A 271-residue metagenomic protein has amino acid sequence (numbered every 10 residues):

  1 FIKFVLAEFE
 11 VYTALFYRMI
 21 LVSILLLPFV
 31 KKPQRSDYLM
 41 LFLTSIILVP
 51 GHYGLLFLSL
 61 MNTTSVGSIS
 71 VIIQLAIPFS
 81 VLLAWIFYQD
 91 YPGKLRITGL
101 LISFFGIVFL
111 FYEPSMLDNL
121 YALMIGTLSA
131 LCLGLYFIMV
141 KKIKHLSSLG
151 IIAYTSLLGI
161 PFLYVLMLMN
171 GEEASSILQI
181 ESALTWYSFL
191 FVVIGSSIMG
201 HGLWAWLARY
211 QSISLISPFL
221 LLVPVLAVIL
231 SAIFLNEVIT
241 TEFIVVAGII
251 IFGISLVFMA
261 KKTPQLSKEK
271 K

Functional and structural regions predicted by a protein language model:
A7-Y12, F16, Q34-L39, Y112-C132 (+2 more regions): Juxtamembrane helix-entry segments on the extracytoplasmic side of multipass membrane proteins
L15-M19, T185, L221-K271: C-terminal-most transmembrane helix of multi-pass membrane proteins
F16-Y17, I69-L75, M139-P161, I194-I233: Helix-helix packing/entry segments at the starts of transmembrane helices
V22-F29, S80-V81, I86, L117-S175 (+2 more regions): Transmembrane alpha-helical segments that form core, pore/gating elements of small-molecule transporters/exporters
L25-K32, A76-T98, V225-I244: C-terminal transmembrane-helix exit sites in multi-pass transporters
L26, T44, P92-Y112, L131 (+3 more regions): Hydrophobic transmembrane alpha-helices of multi-pass small-molecule transport proteins
L27-I73, V81, F109, V193-Q211: Specific transmembrane alpha-helical segments of multi-pass solute transporters/efflux pumps, especially DMT/EamA
I46-P50, G54, I77-L82, V108 (+6 more regions): Hydrophobic/small/kink-forming positions within alpha-helical transmembrane segments of polytopic membrane proteins
